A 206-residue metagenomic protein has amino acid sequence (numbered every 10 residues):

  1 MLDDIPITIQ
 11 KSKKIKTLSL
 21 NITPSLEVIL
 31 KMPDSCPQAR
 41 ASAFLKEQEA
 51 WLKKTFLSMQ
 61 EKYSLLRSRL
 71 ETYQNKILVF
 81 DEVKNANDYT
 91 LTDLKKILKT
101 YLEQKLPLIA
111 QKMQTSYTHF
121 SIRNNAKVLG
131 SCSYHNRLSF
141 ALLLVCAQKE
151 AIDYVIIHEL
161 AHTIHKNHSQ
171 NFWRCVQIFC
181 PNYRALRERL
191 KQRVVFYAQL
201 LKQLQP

Functional and structural regions predicted by a protein language model:
M1-Y154, T163-P206: Active-site-proximal or metal-binding-adjacent scaffold patches in catalytic folds
E159: Walker B catalytic acidic pair
